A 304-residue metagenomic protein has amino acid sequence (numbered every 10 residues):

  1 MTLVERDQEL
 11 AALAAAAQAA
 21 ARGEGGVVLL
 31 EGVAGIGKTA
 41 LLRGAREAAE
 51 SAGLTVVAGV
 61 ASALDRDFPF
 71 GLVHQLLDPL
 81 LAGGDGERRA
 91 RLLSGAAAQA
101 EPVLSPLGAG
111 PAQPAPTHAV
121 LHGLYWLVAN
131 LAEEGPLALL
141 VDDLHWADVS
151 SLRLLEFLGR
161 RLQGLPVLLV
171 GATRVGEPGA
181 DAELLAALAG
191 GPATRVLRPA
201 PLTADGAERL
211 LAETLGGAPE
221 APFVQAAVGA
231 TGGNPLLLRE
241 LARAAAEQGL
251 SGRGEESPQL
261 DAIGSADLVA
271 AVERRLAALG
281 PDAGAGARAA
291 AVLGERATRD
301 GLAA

Functional and structural regions predicted by a protein language model:
M1-A304: Key residue(s) within conserved catalytic/signature motifs
